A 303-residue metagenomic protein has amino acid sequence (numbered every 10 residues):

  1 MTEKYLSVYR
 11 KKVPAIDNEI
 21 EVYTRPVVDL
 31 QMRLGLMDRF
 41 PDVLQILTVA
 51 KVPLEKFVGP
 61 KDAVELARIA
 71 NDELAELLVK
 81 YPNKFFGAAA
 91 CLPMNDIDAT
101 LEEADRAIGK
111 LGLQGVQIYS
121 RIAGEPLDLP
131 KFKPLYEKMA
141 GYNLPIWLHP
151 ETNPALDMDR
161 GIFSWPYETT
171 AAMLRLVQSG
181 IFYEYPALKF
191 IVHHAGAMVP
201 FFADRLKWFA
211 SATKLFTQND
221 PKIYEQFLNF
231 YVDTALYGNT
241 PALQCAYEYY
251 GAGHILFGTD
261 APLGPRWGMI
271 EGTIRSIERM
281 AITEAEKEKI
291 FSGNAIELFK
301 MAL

Functional and structural regions predicted by a protein language model:
M1-L44, D72-V79, E102-R106, Q114 (+4 more regions): Mid-to-C-terminal alpha-helical segments outside catalytic/metal-binding sites
M1-T2, H149, H194: Histidine-centered divalent metal-coordination motifs
M1-V27, F57-V58, V64, N153-T169 (+1 more regions): Active-site gating loops and adjacent loop-to-helix segments of metal-dependent hydrolytic enzymes
Y23-V28, E55, P93-T100, A123-P130 (+3 more regions): Acidic-and-aromatic substrate-binding clefts and catalytic sites of carbohydrate-active enzymes
Q45-L47, F86-A90, V116-I118, I146-L148 (+3 more regions): Hydrophobic faces of well-ordered beta-strands that scaffold small-molecule active sites in alpha/beta enzyme cores
V49-R175, S179: Active-site gating/metal-coordination segments in enzymes
D157-V177, K189, H194-L303: H/E-rich (His + Asp/Glu) clusters that bind or coordinate divalent metals
